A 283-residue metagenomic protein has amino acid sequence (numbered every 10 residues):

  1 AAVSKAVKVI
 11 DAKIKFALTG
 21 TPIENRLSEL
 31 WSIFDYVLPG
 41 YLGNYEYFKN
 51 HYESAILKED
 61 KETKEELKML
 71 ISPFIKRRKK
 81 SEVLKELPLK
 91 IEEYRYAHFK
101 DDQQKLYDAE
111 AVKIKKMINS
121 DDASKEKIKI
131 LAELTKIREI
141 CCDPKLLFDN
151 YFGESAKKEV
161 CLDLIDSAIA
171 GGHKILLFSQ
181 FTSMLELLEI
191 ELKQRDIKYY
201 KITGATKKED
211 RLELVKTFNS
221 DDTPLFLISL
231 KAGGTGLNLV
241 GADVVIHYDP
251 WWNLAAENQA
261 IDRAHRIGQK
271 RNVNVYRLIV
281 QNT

Functional and structural regions predicted by a protein language model:
A2-V83, N272: Conserved P-loop NTPase motor "coupling/switch" region that bridges the ATPase
K8-K13, P88, L239-V240, I267-G268: Short, conserved loop/helix-junction motifs that constitute active-site signature segments in enzyme catalytic cores
L27, W251, E257: Conserved AAA+/SF3 P-loop NTPase catalytic/coupling segment centered on the Walker-B
E29-S32, L237-P250, V273-L278: A short beta-strand element within the Helicase C-terminal
L30, M69-K116: RecA-like P-loop NTPase motor core
K85-D108, D121-L237: Conserved Helicase C-terminal RecA-like lobe
H265-T283: Conserved segment of the helicase C-terminal RecA-like domain
